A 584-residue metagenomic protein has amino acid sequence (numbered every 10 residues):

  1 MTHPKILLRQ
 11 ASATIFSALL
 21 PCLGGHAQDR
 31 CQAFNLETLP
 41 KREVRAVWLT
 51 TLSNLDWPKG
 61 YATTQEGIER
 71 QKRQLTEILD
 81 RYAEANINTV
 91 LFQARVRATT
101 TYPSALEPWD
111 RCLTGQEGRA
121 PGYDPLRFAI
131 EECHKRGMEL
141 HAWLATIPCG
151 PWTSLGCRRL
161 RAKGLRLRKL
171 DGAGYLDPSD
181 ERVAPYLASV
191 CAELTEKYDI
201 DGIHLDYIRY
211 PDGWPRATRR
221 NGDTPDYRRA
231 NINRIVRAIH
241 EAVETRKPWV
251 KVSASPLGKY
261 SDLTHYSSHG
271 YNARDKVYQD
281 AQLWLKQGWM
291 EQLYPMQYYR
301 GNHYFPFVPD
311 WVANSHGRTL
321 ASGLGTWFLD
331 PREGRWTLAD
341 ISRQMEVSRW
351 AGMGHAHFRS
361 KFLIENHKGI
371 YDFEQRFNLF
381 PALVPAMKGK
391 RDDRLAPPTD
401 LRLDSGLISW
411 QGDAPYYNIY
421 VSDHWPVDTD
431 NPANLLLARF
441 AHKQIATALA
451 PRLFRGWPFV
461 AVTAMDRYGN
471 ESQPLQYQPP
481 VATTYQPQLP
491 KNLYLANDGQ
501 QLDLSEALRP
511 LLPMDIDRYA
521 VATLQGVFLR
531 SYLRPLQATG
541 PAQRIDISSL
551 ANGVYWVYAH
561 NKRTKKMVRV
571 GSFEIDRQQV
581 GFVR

Functional and structural regions predicted by a protein language model:
R42-V44, T50-K72, H141-E193, K197: Active-site-adjacent "subsite" loops/lids of carbohydrate-active enzymes
R73-T99, Y198: Catalytic domains of carbohydrate-active enzymes, especially glycoside hydrolases
S189-V190, E196-P306, D310, N314-G317: Active-site neighborhood of glycoside hydrolase catalytic domains
A281-Q282, W289-N302, A321-G389: Substrate-binding cleft of secreted/luminal carbohydrate-active enzymes
G406-A414: Conserved aromatic anchor
P451-E471: Beta-strand-rich modules
R467-T484: Extracellular fibronectin type III
Y485-K491, L504, N552-R584: C-terminal tail/sorting-segment detector
